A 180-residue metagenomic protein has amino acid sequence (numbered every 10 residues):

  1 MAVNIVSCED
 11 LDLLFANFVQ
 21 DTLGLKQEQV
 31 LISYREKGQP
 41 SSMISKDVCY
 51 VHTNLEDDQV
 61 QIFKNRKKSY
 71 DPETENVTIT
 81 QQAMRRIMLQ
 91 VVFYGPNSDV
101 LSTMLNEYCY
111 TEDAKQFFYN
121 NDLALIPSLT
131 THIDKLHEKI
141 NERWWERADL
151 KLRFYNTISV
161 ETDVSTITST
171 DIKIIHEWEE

Functional and structural regions predicted by a protein language model:
M1-E75, T168, I172-E180: Small/polar-rich, solvent-exposed N-terminal microdomains that initiate assembly or binding
L14-F18, V100, M104, Y108: Long, highly charged amphipathic alpha-helices
F18, T22, Y108-K115: Conserved short hydrophobic interaction patches
S45, H52-N54, Q59, R86 (+2 more regions): Short, well-structured hydrophobic secondary-structure segments
T74-T80, K139: Short beta-strand/turn micro-motifs at beta-sheet edges
Q81-P96, L105, E146-N156: Oligomerization/assembly interface segments of phage tail-like spikes and tubes
V100, Y110-S159: Acidic-leaning, charged glycine-interspersed low-complexity segments
D149-E180: Acidic, proline/glycine-rich low-complexity IDRs
